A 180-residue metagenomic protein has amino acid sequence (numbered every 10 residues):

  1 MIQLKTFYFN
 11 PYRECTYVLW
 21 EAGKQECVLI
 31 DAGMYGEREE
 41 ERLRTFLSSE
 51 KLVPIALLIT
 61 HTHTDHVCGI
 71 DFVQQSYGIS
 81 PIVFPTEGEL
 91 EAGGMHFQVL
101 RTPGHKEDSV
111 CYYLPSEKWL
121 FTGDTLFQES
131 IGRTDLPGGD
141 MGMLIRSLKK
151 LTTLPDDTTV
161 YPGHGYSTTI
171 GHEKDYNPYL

Functional and structural regions predicted by a protein language model:
M1-E50, C111-T122: Conserved beta-strand hairpin/beta-sheet module of binuclear metal-dependent hydrolase folds, prominently
M1-T6, E87, H96-Q98: Short, hydrophobic/aromatic-rich segments at coil-to-beta transitions
V18, E89-L114: Core dinuclear metal-dependent hydrolase active-site scaffold
Q25, M34-Y35, L52, I79 (+1 more regions): Metallo-beta-lactamase
I30-A32, I59, G94, P162: Small/polar loops that bind or transfer phosphate-bearing groups
R38-F84: Active-site metal-binding motif and surrounding structural segment of the metallo-beta-lactamase
L57-V67, L100-S109, Y161-S167: Histidine-centered catalytic micro-motifs
C68, F97, G138-G139: Residue-level signal for the nucleotide or nucleotide-sugar donor/cofactor binding architecture
